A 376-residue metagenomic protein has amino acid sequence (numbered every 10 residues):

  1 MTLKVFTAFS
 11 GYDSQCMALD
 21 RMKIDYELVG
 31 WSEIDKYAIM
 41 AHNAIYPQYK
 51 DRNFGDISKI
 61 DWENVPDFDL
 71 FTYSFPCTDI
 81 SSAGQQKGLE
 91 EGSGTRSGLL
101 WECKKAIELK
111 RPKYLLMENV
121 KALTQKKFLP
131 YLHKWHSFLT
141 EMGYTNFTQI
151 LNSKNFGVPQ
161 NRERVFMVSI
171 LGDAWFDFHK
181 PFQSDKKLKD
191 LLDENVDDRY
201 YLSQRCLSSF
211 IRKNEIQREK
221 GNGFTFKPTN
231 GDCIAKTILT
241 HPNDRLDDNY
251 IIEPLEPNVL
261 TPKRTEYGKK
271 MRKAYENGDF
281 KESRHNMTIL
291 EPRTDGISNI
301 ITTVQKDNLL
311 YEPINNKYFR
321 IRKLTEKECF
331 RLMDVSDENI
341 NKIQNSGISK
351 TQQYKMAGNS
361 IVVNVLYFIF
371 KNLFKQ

Functional and structural regions predicted by a protein language model:
L3-S58: SAM cofactor-binding core of SAM-dependent methyltransferases, primarily the Rossmann-like beta-alpha-beta module
S14, A41, L99-E102, V365: Well-ordered alpha-helical segments embedded in enzymatic catalytic cores
I60-L70, T78-R293, N299, I321-R322: Class I S-adenosyl-L-methionine
F75: Glycine-rich, N-terminal phosphate-binding loop of Rossmann-like dinucleotide-binding domains
H285, R320-G347: FAD-binding beta-loop-beta segment adjacent to the flavin cofactor pocket
K350-T351: Catalytic phosphate/metal-binding cores of nucleic-acid and nucleotide-processing enzymes, i.e., regions that mediate
